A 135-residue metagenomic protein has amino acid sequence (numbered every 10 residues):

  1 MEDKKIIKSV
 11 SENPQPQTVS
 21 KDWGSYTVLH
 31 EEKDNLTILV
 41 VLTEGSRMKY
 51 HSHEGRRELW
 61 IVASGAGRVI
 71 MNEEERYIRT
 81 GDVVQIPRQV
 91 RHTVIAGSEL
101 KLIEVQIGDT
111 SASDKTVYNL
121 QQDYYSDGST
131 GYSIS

Functional and structural regions predicted by a protein language model:
D3-S20, G97-S135: Double-stranded beta-helix
P14-R56: A short glycine-rich, His/Asp/Glu-containing loop-to-beta-strand
L39, L59, E74-R76: Short, surface-exposed secondary-structure edge patches
M48, R57, R76, H92 (+1 more regions): Glycine-centered loop/turn positions within well-structured domains that cap or flank conserved ligand/cofactor-binding
K49-Y50, V69-M71, E104: Short hydrophobic/aromatic-rich beta-strand segments that constitute the beta-sheet cores of beta-sandwich/beta-barrel
G55-R68, N72: Glycine- and acidic-residue-biased ligand/ion/polar-headgroup-sensing regions
N72-R91: Short acidic-glycine-tyrosine-enriched beta hairpin
